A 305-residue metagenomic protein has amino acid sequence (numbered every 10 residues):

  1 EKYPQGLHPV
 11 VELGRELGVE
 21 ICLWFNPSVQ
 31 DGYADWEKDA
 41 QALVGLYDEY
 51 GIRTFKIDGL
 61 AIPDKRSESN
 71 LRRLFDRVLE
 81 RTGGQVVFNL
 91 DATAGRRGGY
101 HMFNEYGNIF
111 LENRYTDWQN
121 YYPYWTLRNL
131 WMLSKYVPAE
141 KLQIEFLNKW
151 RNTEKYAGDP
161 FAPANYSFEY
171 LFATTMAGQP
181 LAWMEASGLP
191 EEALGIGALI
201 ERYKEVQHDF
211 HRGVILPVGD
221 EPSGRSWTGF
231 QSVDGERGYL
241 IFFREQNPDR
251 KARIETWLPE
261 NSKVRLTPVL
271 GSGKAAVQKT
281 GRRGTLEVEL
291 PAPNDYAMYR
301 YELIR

Functional and structural regions predicted by a protein language model:
E1-G83, F88-L90: Substrate-binding cleft of carbohydrate-active enzyme catalytic domains
I57-G59, G238, E302-R305: Solvent-exposed, well-ordered amphipathic alpha-helical segments that flank/support binding or catalytic loops
F75-V277, L290-P291, A297: Active-site-proximal substrate-binding groove within the catalytic cores of carbohydrate-active enzymes
V277-R305: C-terminal beta-strand-rich structural cap/linker in extracellular carbohydrate-active enzymes
